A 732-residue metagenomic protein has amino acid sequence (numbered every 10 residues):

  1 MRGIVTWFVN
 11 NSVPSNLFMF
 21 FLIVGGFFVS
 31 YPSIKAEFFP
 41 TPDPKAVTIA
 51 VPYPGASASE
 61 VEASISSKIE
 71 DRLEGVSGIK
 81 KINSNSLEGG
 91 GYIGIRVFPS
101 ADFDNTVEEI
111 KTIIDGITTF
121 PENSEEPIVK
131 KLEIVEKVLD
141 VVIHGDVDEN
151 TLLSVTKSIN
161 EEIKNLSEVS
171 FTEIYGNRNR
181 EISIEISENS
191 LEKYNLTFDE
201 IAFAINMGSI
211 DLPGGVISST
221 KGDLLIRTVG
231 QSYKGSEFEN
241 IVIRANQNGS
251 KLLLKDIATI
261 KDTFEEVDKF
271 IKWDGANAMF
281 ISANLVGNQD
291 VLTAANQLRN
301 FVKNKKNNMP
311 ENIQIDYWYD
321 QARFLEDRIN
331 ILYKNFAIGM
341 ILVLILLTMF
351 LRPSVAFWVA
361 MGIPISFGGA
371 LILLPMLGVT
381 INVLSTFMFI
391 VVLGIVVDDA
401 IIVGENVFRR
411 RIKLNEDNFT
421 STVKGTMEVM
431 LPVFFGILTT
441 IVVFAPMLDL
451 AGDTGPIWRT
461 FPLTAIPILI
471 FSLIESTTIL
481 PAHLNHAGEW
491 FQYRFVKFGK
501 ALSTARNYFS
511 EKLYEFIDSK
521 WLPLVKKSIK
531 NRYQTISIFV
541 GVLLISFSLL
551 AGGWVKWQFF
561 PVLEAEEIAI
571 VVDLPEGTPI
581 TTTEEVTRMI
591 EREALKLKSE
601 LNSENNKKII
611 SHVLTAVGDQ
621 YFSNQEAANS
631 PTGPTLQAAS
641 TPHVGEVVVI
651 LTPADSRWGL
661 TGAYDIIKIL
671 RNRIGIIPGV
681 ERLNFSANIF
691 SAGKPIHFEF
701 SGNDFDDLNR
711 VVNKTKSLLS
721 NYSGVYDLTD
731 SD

Functional and structural regions predicted by a protein language model:
M1-A36, V429, I441, F498-F559 (+1 more regions): Signature of alpha-helical transmembrane segments and their immediate interfacial
R2, T6-P14, G287-D290, E326-N382 (+2 more regions): Interfacial segments of transmembrane alpha-helices in multi-pass membrane proteins
R2-N11, F18-A36, V51, S100-F103 (+2 more regions): Helix/segment boundary signal
V5, V61-L132, N189-I210, V229-Q231 (+1 more regions): Solvent-exposed, membrane-proximal periplasmic/extracellular interface segments of envelope transport and secretion
F20-A56, D115-E122, A245, L448-I457 (+6 more regions): Transmembrane helices with small-residue packing motifs
F27-Y31, A36-E37, Q314, I341 (+2 more regions): Hydrophobic transmembrane alpha-helices and their membrane-interface caps in long multi-pass transport proteins
W318, L325, I329, G404 (+2 more regions): Helix-loop junctions and hydrophobic alpha-helical segments within the transmembrane domains of large membrane
I345-F350, G369-L384, F434-N485, S548 (+1 more regions): Hydrophobic, glycine/alanine-rich multi-pass transmembrane helices and their short helix-loop junctions in large
